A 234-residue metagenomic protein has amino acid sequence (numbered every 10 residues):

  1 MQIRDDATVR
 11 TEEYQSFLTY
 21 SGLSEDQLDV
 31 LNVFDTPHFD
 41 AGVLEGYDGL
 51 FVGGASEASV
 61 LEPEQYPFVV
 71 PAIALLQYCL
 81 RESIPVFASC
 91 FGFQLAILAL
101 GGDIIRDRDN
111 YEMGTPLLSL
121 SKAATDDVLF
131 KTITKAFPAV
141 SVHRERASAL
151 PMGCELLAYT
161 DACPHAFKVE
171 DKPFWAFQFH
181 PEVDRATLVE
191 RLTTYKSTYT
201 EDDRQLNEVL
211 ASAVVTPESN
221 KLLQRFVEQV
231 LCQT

Functional and structural regions predicted by a protein language model:
M1-I73, Q77-E82, Q205-T234: N-terminal beta1-alpha1 cap of cysteine-dependent amidohydrolase-like domains
R4-D5, S56-A58, Q94, C163 (+1 more regions): Short, solvent-exposed loop/turn segments at secondary-structure junctions
R10, D40, L61-P63, I97-A99 (+3 more regions): Short glycine-/acidic-enriched loop or helix-start segments at secondary-structure transitions that form or flank
S16, Y66-V70, I104-I105, L157-A158 (+1 more regions): Glycine-rich, phosphate-binding/catalytic loops in enzymes
L31-D35, R106, S141, A158: Short loop/edge segments at beta-strand edges and connector loops that shape dinucleotide/nucleotide cofactor-binding
D35-F39, E112-M113, P164-H165: A short acidic, often aromatic-flanked loop/helix-cap motif at beta-alpha or helix-coil junctions that lines enzyme
Y47, E57-A124: Cysteine-nucleophile active-site neighborhood
R81, L120-T234: Amide-donor transfer/coupling interface in amidating biosynthetic enzymes
